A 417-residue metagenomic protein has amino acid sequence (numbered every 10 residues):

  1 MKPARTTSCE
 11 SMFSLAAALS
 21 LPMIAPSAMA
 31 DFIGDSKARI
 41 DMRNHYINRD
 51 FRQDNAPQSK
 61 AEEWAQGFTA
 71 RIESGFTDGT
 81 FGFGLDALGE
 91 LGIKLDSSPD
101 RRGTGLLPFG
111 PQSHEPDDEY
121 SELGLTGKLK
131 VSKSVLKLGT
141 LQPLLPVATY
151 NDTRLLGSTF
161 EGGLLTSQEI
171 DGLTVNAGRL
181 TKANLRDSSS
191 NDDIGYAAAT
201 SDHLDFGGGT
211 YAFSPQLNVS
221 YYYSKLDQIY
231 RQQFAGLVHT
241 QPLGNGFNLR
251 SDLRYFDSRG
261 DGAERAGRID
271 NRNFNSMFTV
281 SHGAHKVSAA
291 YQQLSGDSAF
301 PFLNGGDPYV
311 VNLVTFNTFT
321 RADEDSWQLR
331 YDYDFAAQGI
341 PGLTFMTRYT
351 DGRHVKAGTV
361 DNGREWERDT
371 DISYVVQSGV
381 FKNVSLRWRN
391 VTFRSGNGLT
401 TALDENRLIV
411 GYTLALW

Functional and structural regions predicted by a protein language model:
A30-D31, S74-F76, K128-V131, S167-E169 (+8 more regions): Residue-level signature of outer-membrane beta-barrel architecture
D31-N48, F81-L85, L173: Transmembrane beta-strand segments of Gram-negative outer membrane beta-barrel proteins
G34, E62-F68, E119-L123, G157-E161 (+6 more regions): Residues that define the transmembrane beta-barrel architecture of outer-membrane proteins
A38, G79-F83, K133-K137, G172-N176 (+8 more regions): Repeated loop/turn-to-beta-strand initiation elements of outer-membrane beta-barrel proteins
M42-Y46, L136-Y150, V175-R179, G207 (+4 more regions): Transmembrane beta-strand segments that form the barrel wall of outer-membrane beta-barrel proteins
I72-G105, S113-D192, G209-F213, S288-S295: Outer membrane beta-barrel
I93, N176-Y196, T200, G246-A322 (+2 more regions): Outer-membrane beta-barrel translocator/channel fold
G207, L329, T370-Y374, A402-W417: Outer-membrane beta-barrel "beta-signal"
